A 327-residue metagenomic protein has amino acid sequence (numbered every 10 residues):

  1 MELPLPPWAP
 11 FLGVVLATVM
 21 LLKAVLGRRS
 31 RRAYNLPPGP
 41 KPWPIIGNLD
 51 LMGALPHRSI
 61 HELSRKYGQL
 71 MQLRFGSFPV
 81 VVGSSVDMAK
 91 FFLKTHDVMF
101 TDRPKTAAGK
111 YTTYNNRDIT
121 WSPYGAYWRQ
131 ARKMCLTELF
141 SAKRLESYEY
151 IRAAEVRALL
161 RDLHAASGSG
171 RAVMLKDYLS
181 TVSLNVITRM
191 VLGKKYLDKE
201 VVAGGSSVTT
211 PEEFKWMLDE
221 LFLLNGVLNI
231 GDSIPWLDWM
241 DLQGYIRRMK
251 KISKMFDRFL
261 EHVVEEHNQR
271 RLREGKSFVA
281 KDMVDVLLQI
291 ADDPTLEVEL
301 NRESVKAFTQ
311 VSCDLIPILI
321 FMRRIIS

Functional and structural regions predicted by a protein language model:
M1-R31, N185, M322: Terminal signal-anchor or tail-anchor transmembrane helices that tether membrane-associated enzymes to cellular
A17, L21, R28, N48 (+3 more regions): Hydrophobic transmembrane alpha-helices
A17-T18, T137, S141, D293-P294: A short, flexible beta-alpha/helix-coil linker loop
R31-M52, R58-I151, L175, L179-T188 (+1 more regions): Cytochrome P450 substrate-recognition site 1
P104-T112, E146-S327: Cytochrome P450 heme-thiolate monooxygenase catalytic core
